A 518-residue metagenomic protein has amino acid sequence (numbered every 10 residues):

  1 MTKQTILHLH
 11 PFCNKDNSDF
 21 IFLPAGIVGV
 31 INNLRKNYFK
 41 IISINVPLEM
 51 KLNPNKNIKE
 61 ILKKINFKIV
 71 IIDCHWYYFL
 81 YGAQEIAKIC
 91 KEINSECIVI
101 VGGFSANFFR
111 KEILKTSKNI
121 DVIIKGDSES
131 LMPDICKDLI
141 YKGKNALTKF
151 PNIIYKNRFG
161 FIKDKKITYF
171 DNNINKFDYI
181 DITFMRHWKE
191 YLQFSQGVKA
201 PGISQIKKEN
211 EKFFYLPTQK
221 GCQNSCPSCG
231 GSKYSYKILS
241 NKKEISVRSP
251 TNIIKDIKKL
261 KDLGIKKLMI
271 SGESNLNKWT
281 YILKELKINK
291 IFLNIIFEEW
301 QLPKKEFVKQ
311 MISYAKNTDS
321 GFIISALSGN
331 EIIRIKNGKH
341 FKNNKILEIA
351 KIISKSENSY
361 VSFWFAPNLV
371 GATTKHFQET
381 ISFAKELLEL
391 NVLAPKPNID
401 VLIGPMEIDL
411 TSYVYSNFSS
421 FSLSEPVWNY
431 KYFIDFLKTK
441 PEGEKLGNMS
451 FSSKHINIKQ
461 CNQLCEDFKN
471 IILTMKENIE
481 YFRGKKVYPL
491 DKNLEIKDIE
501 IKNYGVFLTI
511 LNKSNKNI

Functional and structural regions predicted by a protein language model:
M1-H8, K59-K68, R158, I434-I518: Radical SAM enzyme core and accessory elements
T2-L9, C13-D16, I69, I100 (+4 more regions): Conserved SAM/AdoMet-binding glycine-rich loop
L7, N14, K156-T218: N-terminal [4Fe-4S]-dependent radical SAM core
K15-I27: Glycine- and acidic-residue-enriched helix-capping/strand-helix junction motifs
D16-N17, N224, K237, W279 (+3 more regions): Flexible glycine/acidic-rich beta-alpha junction loops that bind and position SAM and/or redox cofactors in anaerobic
I42-N172: Glycine-rich beta-alpha loop elements in corrinoid/cobalamin-binding modules across cobalamin-dependent enzymes
E112-T116, G371-E386: Catalytic cores of alpha/beta
I203-S249: Canonical Radical SAM [4Fe-4S] cluster-binding loop centered on the CxxxCxxC motif and its immediate flanking residues
